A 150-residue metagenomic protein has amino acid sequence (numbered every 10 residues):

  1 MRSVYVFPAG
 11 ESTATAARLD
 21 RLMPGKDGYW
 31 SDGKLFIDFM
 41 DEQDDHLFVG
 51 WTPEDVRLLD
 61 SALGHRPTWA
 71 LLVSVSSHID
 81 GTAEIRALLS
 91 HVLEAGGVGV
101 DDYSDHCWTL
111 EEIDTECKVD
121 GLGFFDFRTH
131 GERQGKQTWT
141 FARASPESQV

Functional and structural regions predicted by a protein language model:
M1, R21, G25-K26, A87-V150: Acidic, proline/glycine-rich low-complexity IDRs
M1-S12: Terminal, regulation- and interaction-focused segments at domain boundaries
S3-Y5, T68-L72, G97-V98: Hydrophobic beta-strand segments of well-ordered beta-sheets in folded domains
F7, A17-R21: Terminal targeting/leader modules
T13, L22-A83, T109-D114: Short, intrinsically disordered low-complexity segments
